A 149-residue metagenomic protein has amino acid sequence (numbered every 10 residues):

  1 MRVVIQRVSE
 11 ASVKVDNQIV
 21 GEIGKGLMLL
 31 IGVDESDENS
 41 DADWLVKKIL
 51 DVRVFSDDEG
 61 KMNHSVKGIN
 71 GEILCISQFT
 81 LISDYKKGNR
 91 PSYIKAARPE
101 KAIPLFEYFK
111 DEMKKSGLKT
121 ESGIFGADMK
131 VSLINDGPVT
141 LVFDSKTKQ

Functional and structural regions predicted by a protein language model:
I5-K14, G21, V33-S36: N-terminal intrinsically disordered, cationic/polar leader segments that include organellar targeting peptides
I5-R7, V33, S77-Q78, L133-N135 (+1 more regions): Flexible glycine-/small-residue-rich
V8-E10, Q18, G26-M28, G71 (+2 more regions): A generic structural motif
I19-N70, T80-D111, E121: Compact, glycine-rich, soluble single-domain proteins
L45, I76, V139: Residue-level signal for inorganic ion chemistry
N63-T80, G126-D136: A short beta-strand-loop-alpha-helix capping motif that often carries His-Thr
Y93-Q149: Positively charged, low-complexity, intrinsically disordered RNA-binding extensions
